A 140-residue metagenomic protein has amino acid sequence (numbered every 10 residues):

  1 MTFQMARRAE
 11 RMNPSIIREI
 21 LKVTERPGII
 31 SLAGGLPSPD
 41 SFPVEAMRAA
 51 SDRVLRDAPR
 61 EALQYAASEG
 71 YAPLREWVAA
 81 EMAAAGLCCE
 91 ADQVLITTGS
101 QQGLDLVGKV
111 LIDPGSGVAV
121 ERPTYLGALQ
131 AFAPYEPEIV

Functional and structural regions predicted by a protein language model:
M1-R8: Generic N-terminal amphipathic, Lys/Arg-enriched alpha-helix
E10-G99, L106: N-terminal small-domain helix-loop-helix segment of the aminotransferase-like
T24, L111-I112: A generic alpha-to-beta junction signature in SAM-dependent methyltransferases
S100-G103, T124-L126: Conserved coil-to-alpha-helix start sites within the AMP-binding
D105-L106, Q130: Active-site signature of alpha/beta-hydrolase-fold catalytic machinery across serine- and Asp/Cys-nucleophile hydrolases
I112-V140: PLP-dependent aminotransferase-like
